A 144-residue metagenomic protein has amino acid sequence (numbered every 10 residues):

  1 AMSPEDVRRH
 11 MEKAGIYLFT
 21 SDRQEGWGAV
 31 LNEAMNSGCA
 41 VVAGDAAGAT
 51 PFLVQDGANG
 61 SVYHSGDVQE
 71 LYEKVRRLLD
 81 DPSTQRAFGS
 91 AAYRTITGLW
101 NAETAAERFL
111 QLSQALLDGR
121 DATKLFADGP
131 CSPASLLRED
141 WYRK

Functional and structural regions predicted by a protein language model:
A1-M11, D22, G66: Conserved active-site histidine-acidic residue motif and adjacent donor-binding/catalytic loop of glycosyltransferases
E5-R8, G26, A47-L53, Q69: Short glycine/proline-enriched, acidic/aromatic patches that form the donor-sugar handling elements
R8, L31-N36, T50-F52, A58: Short alpha-helical segment that forms part of, or immediately flanks, the ligand-binding pocket in carbohydrate-active
E12-G26, C39: Acidic donor-binding loop of glycosyltransferase active sites
A40-G44: Short hydrophobic beta-strand element within catalytic cores of glycosyltransferases and related nucleotide-activated
D56-G57, S61-V68, R77-P82: Conserved acidic donor-binding segment of nucleotide-sugar-dependent glycosyltransferases
E70, R77, T84-G98, A105-Q111 (+1 more regions): A short, well-ordered alpha-helix in the C-terminal region of glycosyltransferases
G98, E103-K144: C-terminal amphipathic helix plus adjacent low-complexity, charged tail appended to glycosyltransferase catalytic
